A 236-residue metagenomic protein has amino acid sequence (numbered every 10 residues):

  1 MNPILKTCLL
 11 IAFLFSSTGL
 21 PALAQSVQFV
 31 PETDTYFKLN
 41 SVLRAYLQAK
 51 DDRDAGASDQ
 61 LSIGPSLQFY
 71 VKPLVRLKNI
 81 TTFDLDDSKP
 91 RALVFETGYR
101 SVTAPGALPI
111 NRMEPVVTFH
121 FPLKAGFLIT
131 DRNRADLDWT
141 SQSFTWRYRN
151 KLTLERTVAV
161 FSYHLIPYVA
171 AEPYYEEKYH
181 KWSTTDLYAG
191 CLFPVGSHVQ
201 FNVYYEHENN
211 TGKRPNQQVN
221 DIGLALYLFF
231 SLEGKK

Functional and structural regions predicted by a protein language model:
C8-G19: Bacterial N-terminal signal peptides
Q25-P90: Start-of-domain marker
V27-F29, D59-I63, P109-M113, F144-N150 (+2 more regions): Residues that define the transmembrane beta-barrel architecture of outer-membrane proteins
F37, F69-V71, F83-S88, F119-F121 (+3 more regions): Residue-level signature of outer-membrane beta-barrel architecture
S41-L47, L74-K78, A92-F95, K124-I129 (+3 more regions): Repeated loop/turn-to-beta-strand initiation elements of outer-membrane beta-barrel proteins
A49-A55, Y99-P105, F121, A135-W139 (+3 more regions): Transmembrane beta-strands of outer-membrane beta-barrel pores
Q68-Y70, L74, V117, Q218-K236: Outer-membrane beta-barrel "beta-signal"
F119-H120, L128-P173: Detector for outer-membrane/organellar transmembrane beta-barrel domains, recognizing the amphipathic beta-strand
